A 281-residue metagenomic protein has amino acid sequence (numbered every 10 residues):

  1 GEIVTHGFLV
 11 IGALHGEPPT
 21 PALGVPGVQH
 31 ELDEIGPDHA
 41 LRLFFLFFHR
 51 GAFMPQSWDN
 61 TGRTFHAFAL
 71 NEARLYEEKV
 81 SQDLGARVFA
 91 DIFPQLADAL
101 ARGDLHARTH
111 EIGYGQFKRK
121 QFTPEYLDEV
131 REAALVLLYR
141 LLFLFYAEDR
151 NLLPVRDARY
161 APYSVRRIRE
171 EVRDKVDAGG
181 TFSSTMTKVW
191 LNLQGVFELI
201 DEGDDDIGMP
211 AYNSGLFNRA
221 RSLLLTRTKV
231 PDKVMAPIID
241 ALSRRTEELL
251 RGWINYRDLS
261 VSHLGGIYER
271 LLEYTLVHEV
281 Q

Functional and structural regions predicted by a protein language model:
G1: A short, conserved, highly charged catalytic patch centered on acidic carboxylates
V4-F8: Short glycine-/polar-rich loops that comprise or flank the Walker A/P-loop and associated switch/sensor motifs
A13-Q281: Preference for the N-terminal adenyl/adenosyl cofactor-binding alpha/beta module
